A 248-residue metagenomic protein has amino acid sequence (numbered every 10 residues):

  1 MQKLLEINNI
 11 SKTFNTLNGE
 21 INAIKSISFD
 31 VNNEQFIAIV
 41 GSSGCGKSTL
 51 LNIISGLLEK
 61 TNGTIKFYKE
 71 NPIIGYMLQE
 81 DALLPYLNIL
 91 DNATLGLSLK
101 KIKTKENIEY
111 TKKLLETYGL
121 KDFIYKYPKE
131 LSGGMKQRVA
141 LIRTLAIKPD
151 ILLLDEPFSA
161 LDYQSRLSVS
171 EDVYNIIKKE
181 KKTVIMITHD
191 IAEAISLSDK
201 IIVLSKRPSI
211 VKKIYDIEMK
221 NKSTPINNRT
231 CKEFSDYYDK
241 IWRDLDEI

Functional and structural regions predicted by a protein language model:
V40-S42: The feature captures the beta-strand-to-loop junction immediately N-terminal to the Walker
S55: Helix-to-loop junction immediately C-terminal to a conserved catalytic motif
I73, K105-F123, N175: Conserved ABC ATPase "signature" region
L90-S98, I108, D216: Short helical segment in ABC ATPase nucleotide-binding domains corresponding to the A-loop/adjacent helical element
Y127-L131, M135: Conserved ABC ATPase signature
A146-D150: A short, proline-enriched helix->beta-strand linker immediately N-terminal to the Walker B motif in ABC-type P-loop
L152-D155: Catalytic Walker B motif of ABC-type/P-loop ATPase nucleotide-binding domains
